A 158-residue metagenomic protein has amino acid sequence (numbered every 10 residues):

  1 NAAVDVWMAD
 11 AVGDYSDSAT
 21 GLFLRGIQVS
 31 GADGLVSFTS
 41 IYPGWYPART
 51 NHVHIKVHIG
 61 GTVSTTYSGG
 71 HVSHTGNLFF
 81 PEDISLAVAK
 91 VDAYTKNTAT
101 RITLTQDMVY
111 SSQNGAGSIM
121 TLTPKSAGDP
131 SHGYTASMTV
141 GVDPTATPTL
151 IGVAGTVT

Functional and structural regions predicted by a protein language model:
N1-T105, D143-T156: Beta-strand-dominated extracellular/periplasmic modules and repeats in secreted or surface-exposed proteins
D92-P148: A structured, mid-to-C-terminal "fold-capping" secondary-structure block
